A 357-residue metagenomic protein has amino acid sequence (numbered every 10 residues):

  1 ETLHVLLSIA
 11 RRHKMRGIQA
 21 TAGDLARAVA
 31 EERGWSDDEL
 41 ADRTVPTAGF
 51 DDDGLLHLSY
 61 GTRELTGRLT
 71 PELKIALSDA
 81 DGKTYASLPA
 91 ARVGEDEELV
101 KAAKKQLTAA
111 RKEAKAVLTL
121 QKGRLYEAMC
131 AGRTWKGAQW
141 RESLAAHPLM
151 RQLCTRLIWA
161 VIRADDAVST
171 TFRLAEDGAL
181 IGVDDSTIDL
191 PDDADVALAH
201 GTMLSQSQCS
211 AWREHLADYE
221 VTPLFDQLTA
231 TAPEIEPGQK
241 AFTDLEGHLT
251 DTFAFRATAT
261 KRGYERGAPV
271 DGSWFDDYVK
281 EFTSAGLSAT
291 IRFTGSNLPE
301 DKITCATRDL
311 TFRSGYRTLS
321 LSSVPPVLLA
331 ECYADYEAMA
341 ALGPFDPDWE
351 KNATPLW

Functional and structural regions predicted by a protein language model:
E1-H4, A10, K14-W357: Non-catalytic terminal/accessory regions
